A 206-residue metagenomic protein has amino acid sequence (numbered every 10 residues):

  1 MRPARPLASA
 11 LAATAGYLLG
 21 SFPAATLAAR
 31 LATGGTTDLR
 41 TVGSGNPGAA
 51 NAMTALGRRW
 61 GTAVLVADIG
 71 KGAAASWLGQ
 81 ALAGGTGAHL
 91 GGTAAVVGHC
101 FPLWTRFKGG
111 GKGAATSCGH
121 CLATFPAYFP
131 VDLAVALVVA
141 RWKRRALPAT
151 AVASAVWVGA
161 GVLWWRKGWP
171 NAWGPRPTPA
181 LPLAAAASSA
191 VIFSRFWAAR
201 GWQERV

Functional and structural regions predicted by a protein language model:
M1-V206: Short amphipathic, positively biased membrane-proximal segments that drive organelle/inner-membrane targeting
